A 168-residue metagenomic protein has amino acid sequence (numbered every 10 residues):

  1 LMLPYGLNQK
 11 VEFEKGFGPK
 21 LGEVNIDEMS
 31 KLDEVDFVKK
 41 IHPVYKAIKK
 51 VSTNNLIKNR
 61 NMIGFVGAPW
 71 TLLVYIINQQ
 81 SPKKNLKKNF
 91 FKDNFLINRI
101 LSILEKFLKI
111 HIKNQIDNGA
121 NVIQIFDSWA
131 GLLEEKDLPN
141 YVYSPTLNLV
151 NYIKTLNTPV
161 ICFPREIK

Functional and structural regions predicted by a protein language model:
M2-G16: Glycine-rich loop at the start of a catalytic domain that most often binds anionic cofactors/ligands
M2-P4, K20, Q124, N151: Residue-level signal for the start and early helices of compact helical domains
E12-E14, E23, E28, E34 (+3 more regions): Glutamate identity and glutamate-enriched acidic tracts
G16-N54: A gly/proline- and charged-residue-enriched helix-loop-helix capping module
K40-K168: Active-site loop segments of alpha/beta catalytic cores
